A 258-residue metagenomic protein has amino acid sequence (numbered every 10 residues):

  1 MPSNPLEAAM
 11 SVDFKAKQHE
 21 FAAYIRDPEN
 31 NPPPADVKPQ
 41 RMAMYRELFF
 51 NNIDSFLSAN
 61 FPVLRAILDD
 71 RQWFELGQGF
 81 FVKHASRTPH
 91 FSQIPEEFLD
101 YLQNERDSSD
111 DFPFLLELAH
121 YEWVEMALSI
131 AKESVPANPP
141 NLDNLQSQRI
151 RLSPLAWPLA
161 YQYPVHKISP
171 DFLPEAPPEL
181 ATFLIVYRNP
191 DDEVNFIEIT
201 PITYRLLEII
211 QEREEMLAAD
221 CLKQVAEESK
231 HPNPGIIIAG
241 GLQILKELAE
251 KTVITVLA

Functional and structural regions predicted by a protein language model:
P2-A131: N-terminal, charged low-complexity regulatory/assembly segments
M42, E198-I199, N233: Residue-level marker of regulatory loop/turn positions in helix-turn-helix DNA-binding domains and in histidine
V82-R205: Hydrophobic packing positions characteristic of elongated beta-solenoid/beta-helix-type spike/fiber shafts
I209-E214: Short helix-to-turn junction characteristic of helix-turn-helix DNA-binding domains, especially the helix
E215-A226: Short acidic, hydrophobic short linear motifs in intrinsically disordered regions
E227-G241: Short, positively charged loop/turn segments that connect secondary-structure elements
L245-K246: Short, hydrophobic-biased segments on the C-terminal half of alpha helices that form "recognition helices"
A249-A258: A short, conserved structural fragment
